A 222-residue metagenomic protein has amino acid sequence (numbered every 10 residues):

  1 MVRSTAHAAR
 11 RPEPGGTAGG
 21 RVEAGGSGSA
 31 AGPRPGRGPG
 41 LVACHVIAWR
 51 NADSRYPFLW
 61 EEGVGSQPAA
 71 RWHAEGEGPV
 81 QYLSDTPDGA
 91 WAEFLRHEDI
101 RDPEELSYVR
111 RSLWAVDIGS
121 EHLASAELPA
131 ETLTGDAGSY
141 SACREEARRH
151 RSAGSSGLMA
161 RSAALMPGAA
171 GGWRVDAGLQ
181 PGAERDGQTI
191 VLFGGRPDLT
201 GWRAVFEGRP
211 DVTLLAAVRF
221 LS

Functional and structural regions predicted by a protein language model:
V2-R3, E13-G15, G19-E75, H97-S222: Active-site and NAD+-binding cores of ADP-ribose-processing enzymes
R10: An N-terminal RHG(E/S)-centered segment typical of histidine phosphatases
E75-D85: A short, exposed loop/beta-hairpin motif centered on an aromatic-Gly-Thr core
T86-P87, W91-H97: A short, charged, amphipathic alpha-helix used as a generic interaction element across diverse proteins
